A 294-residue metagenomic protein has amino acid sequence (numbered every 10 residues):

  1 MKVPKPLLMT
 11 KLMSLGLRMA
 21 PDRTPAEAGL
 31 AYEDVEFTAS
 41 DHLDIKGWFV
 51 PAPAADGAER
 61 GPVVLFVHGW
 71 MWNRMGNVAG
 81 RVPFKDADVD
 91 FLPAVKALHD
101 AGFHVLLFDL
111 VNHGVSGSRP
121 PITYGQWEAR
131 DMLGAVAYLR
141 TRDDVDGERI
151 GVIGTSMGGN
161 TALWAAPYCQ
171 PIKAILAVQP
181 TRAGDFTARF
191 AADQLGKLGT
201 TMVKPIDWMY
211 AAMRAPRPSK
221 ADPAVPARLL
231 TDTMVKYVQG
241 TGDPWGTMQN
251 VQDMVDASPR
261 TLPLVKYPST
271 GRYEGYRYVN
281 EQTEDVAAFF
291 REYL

Functional and structural regions predicted by a protein language model:
L17-V63: N-terminal cap/lid segment of alpha/beta-hydrolase-fold proteins
P53-D100: Short, surface-exposed "cap/lid" segments of acyl-processing enzymes
D90-A94, P121-D143: Alpha/beta-hydrolase active-site loop
D143-S156: Alpha/beta-hydrolase fold nucleophile elbow
W164-P216: Hydrolase active-site cap/lid region
L230-T231, Y237-Q239: Short beta-strand/loop motif that positions the catalytic acidic residue of the alpha/beta-hydrolase fold
P244-N250: Conserved alpha/beta-hydrolase "acid-adjacent" motif
T270-E281: Catalytic histidine-centered segment of alpha/beta-hydrolase-like enzymes
